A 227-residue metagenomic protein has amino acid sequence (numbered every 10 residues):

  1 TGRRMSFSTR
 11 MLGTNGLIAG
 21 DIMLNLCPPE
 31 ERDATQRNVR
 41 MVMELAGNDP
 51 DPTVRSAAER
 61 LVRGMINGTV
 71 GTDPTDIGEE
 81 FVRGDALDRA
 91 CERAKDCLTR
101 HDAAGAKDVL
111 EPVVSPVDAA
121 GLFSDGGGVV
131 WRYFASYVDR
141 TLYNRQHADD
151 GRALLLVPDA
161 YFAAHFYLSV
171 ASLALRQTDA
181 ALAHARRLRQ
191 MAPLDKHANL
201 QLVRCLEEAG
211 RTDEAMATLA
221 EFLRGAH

Functional and structural regions predicted by a protein language model:
R83-A86, A90, H165, N199: TPR repeat positional signature
A103-A104, T178, T212: TPR-repeat structural position
S124-G126, F166-Y167, H197-Q201: Alpha-solenoid helical repeat scaffolds
